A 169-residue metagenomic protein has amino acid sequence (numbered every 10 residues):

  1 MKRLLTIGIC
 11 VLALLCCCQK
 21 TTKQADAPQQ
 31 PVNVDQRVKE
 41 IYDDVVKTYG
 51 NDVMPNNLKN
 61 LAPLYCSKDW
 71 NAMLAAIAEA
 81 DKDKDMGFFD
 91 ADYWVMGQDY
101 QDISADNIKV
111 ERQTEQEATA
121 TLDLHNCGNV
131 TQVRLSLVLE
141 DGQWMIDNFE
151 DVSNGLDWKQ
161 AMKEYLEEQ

Functional and structural regions predicted by a protein language model:
K2-I9: Sec-dependent signal peptide recognition, specifically the positively charged N-region followed immediately by
L14-C17: C-terminal motif of bacterial Sec signal peptides marking the signal peptidase cleavage site
Q19-P31: Bacterial Sec signal peptide processing site at the extreme N-terminus
Q30-G50: Short, aromatic-enriched amphipathic alpha-helices that serve as compact interaction elements
D43-E79: Short, solvent-exposed secondary-structure junction/capping segments
C66-N129: Surface-exposed, charged secondary-structure patches
E79, Q113-E117, T121, H125-Q132 (+1 more regions): Low-complexity, intrinsically disordered terminal/linker segments enriched in charged and Gly/Pro repeats
I108, V133-V138: Hydrophobic/aromatic beta-strand elements that line small-molecule binding cavities or substrate pockets in beta-rich
